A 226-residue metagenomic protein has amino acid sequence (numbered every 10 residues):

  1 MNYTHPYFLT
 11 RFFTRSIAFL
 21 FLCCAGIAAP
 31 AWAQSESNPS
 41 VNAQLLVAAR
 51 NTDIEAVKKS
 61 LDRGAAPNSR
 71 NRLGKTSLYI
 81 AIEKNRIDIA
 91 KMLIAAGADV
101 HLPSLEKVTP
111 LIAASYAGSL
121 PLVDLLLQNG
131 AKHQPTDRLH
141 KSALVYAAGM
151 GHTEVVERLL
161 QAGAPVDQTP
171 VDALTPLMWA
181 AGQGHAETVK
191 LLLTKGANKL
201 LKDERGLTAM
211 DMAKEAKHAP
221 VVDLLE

Functional and structural regions predicted by a protein language model:
A56, D88-I89, P121-L122, E154-V155 (+2 more regions): Conserved ankyrin/ankyrin-like repeat signature
